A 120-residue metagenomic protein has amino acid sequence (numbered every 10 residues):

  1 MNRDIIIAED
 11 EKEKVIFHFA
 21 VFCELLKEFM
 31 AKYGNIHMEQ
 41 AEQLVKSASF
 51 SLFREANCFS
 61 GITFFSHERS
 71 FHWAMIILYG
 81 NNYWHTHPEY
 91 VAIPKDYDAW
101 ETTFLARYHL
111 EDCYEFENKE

Functional and structural regions predicted by a protein language model:
M1-E120: C-terminal alpha-helical interaction appendages
